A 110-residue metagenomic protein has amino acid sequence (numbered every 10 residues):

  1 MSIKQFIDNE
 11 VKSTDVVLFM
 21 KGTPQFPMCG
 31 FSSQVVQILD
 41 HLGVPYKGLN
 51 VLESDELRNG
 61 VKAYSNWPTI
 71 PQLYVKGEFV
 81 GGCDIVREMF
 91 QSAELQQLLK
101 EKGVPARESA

Functional and structural regions predicted by a protein language model:
M1-K4, S54-R58, S92: Structural motif corresponding to alpha-helix initiation and N-cap regions
M1-V17, R107-A110: N-terminal leader/targeting and pre-domain segments
D8-P45: Local sequence-structure signature of Cys/Sec-based thiol-disulfide redox active-site neighborhoods
V17, Y64-V75, G81-D84: Structural micro-motif
F19-K21, L52-S54, K76: Structured beta-strand/turn binding interfaces of compact recognition modules in eukaryotic regulators
V44-R58: Thiol-based oxidoreductase modules, predominantly thioredoxin-like and allied folds used for disulfide exchange
V75-R107: Non-catalytic, surface beta->alpha helical segment in thiol-disulfide oxidoreductase systems
